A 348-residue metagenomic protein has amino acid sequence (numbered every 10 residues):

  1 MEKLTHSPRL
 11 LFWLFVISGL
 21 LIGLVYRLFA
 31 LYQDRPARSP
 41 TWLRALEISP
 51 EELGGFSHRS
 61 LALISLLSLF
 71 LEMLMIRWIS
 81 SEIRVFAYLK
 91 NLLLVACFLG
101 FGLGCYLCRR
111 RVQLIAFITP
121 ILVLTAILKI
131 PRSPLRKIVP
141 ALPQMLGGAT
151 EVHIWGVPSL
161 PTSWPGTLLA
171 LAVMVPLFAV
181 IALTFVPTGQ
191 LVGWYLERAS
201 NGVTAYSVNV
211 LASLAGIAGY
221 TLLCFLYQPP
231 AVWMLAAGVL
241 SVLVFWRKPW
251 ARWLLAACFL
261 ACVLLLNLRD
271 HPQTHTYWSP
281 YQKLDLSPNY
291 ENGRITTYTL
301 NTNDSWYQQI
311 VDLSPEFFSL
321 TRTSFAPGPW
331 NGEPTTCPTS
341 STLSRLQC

Functional and structural regions predicted by a protein language model:
M1-C348: Alpha-helical transmembrane segments of multi-pass membrane proteins
